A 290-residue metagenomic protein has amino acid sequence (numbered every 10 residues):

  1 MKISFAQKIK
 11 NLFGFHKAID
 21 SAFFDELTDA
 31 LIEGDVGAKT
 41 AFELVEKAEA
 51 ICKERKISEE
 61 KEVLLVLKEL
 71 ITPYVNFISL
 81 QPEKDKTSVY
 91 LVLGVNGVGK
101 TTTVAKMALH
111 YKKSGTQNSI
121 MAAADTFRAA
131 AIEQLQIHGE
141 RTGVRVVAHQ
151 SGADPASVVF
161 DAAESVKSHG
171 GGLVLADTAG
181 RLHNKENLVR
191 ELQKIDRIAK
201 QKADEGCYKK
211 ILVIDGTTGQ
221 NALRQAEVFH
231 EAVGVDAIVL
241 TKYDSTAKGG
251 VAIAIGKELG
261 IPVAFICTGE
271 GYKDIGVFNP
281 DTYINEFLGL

Functional and structural regions predicted by a protein language model:
K2, S21, D25, C52 (+9 more regions): Generic structural signal for short, flexible, solvent-exposed coil/loop and linker residues
I3-A124, A131-K167, G171-A176: Primarily NTPase-proximal linker/entry elements flanking Walker-type ATP/GTP-binding cores
D35, D125, D177, D215 (+1 more regions): Acidic active-site catalytic centers that drive phospho-/nucleotidyl reactions and related ester hydrolyses
A38-T40, R128, D244, Y272: Short hydrophobic/aromatic residue motifs in ordered secondary structure
K100-A105, A129-A131, N221-L223, A247-G250: Short glycine/serine/threonine-rich phosphate/pyrophosphate-binding segments that cradle anionic phosphate groups
P155-S168, N184-G289: Conserved catalytic-core segment of NTP-binding enzymes
A179-R181: Short glycine-rich anion-binding loops that position phosphate/pyrophosphate groups of nucleotides and phosphorylated
